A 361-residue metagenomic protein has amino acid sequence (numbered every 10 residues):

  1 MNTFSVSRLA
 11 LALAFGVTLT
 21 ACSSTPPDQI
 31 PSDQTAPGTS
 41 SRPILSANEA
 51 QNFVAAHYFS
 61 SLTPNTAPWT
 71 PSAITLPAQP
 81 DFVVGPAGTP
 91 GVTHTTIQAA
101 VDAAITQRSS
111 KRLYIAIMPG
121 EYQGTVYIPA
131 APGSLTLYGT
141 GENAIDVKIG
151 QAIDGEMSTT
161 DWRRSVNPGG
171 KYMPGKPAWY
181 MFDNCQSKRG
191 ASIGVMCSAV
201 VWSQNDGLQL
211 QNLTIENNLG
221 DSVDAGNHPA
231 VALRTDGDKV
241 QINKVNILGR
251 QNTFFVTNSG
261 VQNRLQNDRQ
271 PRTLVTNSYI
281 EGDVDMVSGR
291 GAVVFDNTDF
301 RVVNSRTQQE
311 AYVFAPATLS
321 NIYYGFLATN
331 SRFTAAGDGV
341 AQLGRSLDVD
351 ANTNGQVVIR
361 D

Functional and structural regions predicted by a protein language model:
N2-A10: Bacterial N-terminal signal peptides that target proteins for export
A12-A14: Intrinsically disordered, low-complexity serine/proline/glycine/threonine-rich regulatory regions
T18-A21: C-terminal motif of bacterial Sec signal peptides marking the signal peptidase cleavage site
S23-T25: Bacterial signal peptide processing site
I30-D361: Sequence-level preference for short, compositionally simple segments enriched in small aliphatic or small polar residues
